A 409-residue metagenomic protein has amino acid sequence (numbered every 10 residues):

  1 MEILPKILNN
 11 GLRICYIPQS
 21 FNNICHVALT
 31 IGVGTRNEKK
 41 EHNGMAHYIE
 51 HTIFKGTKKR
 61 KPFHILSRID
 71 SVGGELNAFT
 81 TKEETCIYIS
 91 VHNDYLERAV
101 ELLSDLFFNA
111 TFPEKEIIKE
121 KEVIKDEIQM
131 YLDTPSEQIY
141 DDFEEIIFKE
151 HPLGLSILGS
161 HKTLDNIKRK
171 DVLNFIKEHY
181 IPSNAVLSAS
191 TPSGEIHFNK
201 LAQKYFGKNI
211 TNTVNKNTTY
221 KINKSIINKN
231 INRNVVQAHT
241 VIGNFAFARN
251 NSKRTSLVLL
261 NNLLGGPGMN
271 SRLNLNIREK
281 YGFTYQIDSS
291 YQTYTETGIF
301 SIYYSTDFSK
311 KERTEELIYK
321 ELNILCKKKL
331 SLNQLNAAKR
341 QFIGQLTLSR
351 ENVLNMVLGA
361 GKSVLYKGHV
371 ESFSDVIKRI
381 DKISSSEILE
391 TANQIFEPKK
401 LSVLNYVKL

Functional and structural regions predicted by a protein language model:
M1-I24: N- or domain-start disorder-to-order transition segments that initiate the globular core
M1-P5, N217, N228: Short, acidic/polar N-cap/turn motifs at the starts of alpha helices
I7, H64-T213, Y220, N230 (+5 more regions): Charge-rich, well-structured scaffold segments of protease-associated domains
C15-P18, I176-K177, I227-I231: Short, surface-exposed beta-strand/loop micro-motifs that present aromatic residues
P18-I69, F143, S252-L264, R272-L275: Active/ligand-binding-proximal structured segments within catalytic/core domains that scaffold catalytic residues
S20-N23, T81, I181, V235-V236: Short strand-connecting beta-turns/loops that link adjacent beta-strands
V27-I31, L103, A238-T240: A short acidic-to-branched-hydrophobic micro-motif
S225-V236, T240-G243, S252: Phosphate/diphosphate-binding glycine-rich loops and adjacent basic-rich segments that engage nucleotide
